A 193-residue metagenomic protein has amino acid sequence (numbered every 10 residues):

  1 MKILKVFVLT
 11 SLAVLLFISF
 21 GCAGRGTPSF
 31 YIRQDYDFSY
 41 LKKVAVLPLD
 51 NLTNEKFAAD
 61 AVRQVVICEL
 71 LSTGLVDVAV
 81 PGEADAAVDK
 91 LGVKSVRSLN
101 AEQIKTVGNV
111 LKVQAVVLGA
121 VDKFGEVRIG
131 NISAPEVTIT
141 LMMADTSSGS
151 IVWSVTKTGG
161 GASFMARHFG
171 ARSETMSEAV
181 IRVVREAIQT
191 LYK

Functional and structural regions predicted by a protein language model:
M1-S11: Bacterial N-terminal signal peptides that target proteins for export
T10-S19: Bacterial N-terminal signal peptides
C22-K42, V107-L111, A134, A144-K193: C-terminal/domain-edge helix-coil "capping" segments
L41-P48, T53-V113, L118-A120, S150 (+2 more regions): N-terminal segment of the mature soluble domain
T53-A61, S98, E102, A134 (+2 more regions): Soluble non-cytosolic domains of exported or imported proteins
L118, T138-T140: Beta-strand secondary-structure signal
E126-G130: Extracytoplasmic/secreted cell-surface and envelope-processing proteins
